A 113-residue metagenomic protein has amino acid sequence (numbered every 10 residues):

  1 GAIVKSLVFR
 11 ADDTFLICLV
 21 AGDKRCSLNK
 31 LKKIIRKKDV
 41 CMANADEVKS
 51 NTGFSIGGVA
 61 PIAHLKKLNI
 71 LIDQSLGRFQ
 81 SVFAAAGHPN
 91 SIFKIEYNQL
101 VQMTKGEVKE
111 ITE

Functional and structural regions predicted by a protein language model:
G1-E113: Extended, low-hydrophobicity, polar/charged segments
